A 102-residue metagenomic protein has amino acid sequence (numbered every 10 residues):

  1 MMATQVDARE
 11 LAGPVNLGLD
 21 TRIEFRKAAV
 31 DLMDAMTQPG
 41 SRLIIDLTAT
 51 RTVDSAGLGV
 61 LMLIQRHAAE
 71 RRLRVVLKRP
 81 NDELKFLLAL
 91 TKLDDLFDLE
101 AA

Functional and structural regions predicted by a protein language model:
M1-T52, L63-A102: STAS-like cytosolic regulatory interaction modules
